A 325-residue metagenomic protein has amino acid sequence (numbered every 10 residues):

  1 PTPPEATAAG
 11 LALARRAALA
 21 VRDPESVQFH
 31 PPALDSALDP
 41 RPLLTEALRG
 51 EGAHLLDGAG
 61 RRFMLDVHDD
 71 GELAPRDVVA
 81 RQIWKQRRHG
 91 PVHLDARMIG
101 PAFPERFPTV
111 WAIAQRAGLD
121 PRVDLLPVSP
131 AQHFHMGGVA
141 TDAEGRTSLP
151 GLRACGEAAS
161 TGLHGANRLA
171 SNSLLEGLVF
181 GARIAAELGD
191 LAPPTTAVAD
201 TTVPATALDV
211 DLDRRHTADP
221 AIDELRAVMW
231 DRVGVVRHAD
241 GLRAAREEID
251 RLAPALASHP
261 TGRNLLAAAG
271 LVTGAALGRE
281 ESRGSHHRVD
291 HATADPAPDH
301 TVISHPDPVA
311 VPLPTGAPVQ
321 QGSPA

Functional and structural regions predicted by a protein language model:
P1-E5, D39-L43, A47, R168-L175: Alpha-helix capping and helix-loop boundary segments enriched in small/acidic/polar residues
T2-R15, V21: Thiamine diphosphate
P4-A8, D77, P104, G145-R146 (+2 more regions): Conserved structured core elements
A8, L48-E51, F134: Short, solvent-exposed loop/turn segments at the edges of secondary structure
L13, L19-L126, E187-P193: An anion/pyrophosphate-binding glycine-rich loop and adjacent beta-alpha core in soluble alpha-beta enzymes
L56, R61-M64, E72, Q82-I83 (+3 more regions): Glycine- and aromatic-enriched mobile tails/lids
T109-R153: FAD/FMN-dependent oxidoreductases across multiple families
